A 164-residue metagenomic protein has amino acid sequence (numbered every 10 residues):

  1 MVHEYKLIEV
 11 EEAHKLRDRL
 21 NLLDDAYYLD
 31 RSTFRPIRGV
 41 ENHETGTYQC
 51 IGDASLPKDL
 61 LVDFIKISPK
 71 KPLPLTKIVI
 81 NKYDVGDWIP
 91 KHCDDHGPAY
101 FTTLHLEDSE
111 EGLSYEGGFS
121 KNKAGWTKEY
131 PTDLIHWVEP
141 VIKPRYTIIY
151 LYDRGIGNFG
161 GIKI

Functional and structural regions predicted by a protein language model:
M1-P72: Non-heme Fe(II)/2-oxoglutarate
K66-V85: A short glycine-rich, His/Asp/Glu-containing loop-to-beta-strand
P74, P98, I142-P144: A short, structural micro-pattern
K77, F101, T147: Broad gene-expression machinery/nucleic-acid interaction feature
K82-V85, C93-E111, L151: Short, conserved beta-strand element in jelly-roll/cupin
D84-G86, D133-L134: Short beta->alpha connector loops
L104, D108-I164: Catalytic core of Fe(II)/2-oxoglutarate
